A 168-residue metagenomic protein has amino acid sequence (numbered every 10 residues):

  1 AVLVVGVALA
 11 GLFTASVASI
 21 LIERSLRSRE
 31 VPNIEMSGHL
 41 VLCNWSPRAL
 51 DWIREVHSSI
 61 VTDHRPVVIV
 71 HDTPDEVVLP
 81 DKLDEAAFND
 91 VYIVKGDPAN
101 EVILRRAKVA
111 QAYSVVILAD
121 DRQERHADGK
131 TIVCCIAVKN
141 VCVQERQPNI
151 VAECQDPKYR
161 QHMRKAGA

Functional and structural regions predicted by a protein language model:
A1-A168: Cytosolic regulatory regions of ion transport systems
